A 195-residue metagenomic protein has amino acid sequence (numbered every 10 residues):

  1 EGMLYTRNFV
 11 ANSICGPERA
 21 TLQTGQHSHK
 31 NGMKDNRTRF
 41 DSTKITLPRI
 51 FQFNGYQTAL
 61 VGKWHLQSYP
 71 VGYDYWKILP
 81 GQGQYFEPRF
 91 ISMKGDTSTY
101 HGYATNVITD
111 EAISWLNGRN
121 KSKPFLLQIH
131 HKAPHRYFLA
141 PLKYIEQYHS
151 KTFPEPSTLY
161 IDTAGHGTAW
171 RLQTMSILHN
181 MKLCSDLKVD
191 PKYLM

Functional and structural regions predicted by a protein language model:
E1-M195: Formylglycine-dependent sulfatase
